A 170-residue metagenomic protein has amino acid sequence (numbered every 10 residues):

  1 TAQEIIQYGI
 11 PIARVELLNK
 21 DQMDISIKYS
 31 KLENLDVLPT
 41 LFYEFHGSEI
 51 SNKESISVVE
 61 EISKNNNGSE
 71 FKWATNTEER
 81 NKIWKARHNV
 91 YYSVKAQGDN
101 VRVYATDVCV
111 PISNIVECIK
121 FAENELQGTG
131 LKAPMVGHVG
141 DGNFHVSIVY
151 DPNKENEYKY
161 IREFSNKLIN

Functional and structural regions predicted by a protein language model:
A2-K167: C-terminal substrate-recognition/cap domain of FAD-linked oxidoreductases
N170: An amphipathic, aromatic/His-enriched active-site/gating alpha helix that lines ligand/cofactor pockets
